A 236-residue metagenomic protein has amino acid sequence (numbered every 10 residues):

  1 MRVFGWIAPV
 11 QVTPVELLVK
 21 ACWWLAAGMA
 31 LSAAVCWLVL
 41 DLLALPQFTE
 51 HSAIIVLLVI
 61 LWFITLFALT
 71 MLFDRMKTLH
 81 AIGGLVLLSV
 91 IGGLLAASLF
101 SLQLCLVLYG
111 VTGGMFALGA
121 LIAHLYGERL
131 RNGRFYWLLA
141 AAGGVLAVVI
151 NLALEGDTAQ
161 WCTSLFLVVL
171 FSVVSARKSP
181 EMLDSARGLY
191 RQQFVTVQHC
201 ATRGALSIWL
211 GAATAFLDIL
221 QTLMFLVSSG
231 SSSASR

Functional and structural regions predicted by a protein language model:
M1-R236: A hydrophobic alpha-helical transmembrane-helix feature that marks the membrane cores and membrane-interface segments
